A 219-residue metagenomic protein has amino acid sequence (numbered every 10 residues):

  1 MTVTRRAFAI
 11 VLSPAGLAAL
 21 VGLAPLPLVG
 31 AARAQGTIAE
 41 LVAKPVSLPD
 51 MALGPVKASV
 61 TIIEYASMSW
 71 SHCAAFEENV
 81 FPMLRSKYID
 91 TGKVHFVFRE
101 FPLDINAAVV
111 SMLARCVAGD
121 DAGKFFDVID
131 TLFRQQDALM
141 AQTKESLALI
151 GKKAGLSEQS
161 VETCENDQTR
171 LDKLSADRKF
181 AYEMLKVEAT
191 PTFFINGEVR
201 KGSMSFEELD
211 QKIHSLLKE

Functional and structural regions predicted by a protein language model:
M1-G16: N-terminal secretory signal peptides and thylakoid transit peptides that target proteins across membranes
V3-A7, Q35-G36, S67, L149-E219: C-terminal cap of thioredoxin/glutaredoxin-like
S13-P27: Bacterial N-terminal signal peptides
P27-A34: Sec/Tat signal peptide C-region and signal peptidase I cleavage site
A43-V60: A short beta-strand-turn-helix
V56, I89-T91, L185-E188: Extracellular/periplasmic catalytic domains that process cell-envelope and extracellular macromolecules
A66-S69, A74-K152: Structural alpha/beta surface segment adjacent to cysteine/selenocysteine redox centers across thiol/disulfide enzymes
